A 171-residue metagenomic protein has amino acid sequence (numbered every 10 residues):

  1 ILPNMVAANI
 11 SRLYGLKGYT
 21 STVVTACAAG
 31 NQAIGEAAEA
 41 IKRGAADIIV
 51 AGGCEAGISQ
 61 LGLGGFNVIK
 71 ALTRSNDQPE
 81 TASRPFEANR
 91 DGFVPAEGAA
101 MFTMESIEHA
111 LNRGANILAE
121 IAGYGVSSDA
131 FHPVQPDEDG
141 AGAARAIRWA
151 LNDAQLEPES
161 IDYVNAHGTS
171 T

Functional and structural regions predicted by a protein language model:
I1-E36, V68-V94: Conserved catalytic cysteine-centered active-site region of acyl-thioester-dependent Claisen-condensing enzymes
I1-T25, C54-L63, P158-T171: Conserved beta-ketoacyl condensing-enzyme motif
I10, G30, A37, F66 (+4 more regions): Conserved small-residue
L16, A26-A29, E39, C54-G57 (+2 more regions): Short acidic/polar capping segments at secondary-structure boundaries
I34, S59-G65, F131-V134: Short acidic, glycine/serine/threonine-rich loops at helix termini
A40-R43, L63-N76, E138-A141: A glycine- and small-aliphatic-rich helix-loop capping segment at beta-alpha/alpha-beta transitions that lines
A45-I49: Short, high-confidence coil segments that cap the C-terminus of an alpha-helix and link into the following beta-strand
D77-L156, S160-Y163: Condensing-enzyme catalytic core mediating Claisen C-C bond formation in acyl metabolism
